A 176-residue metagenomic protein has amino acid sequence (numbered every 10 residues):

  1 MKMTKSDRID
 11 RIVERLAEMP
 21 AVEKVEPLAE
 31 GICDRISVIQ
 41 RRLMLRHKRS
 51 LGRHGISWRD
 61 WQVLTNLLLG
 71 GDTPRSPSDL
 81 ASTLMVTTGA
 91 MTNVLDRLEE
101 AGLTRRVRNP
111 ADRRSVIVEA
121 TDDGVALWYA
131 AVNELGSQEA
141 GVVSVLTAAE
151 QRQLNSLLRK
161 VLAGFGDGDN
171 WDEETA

Functional and structural regions predicted by a protein language model:
M1-H54: N-terminal leader segment of winged-helix/HTH proteins
M1-K24, A149-R152, S156-A176: C-terminal regulatory/oligomerization modules of transcriptional regulators
M19, S50, G70, Q138-V145: Alpha-helix C-capping/helix-to-loop hinge sites
P27, S37, R41-T87, D169-A176: N-terminal helix-turn-helix DNA-binding core of bacterial DNA-binding proteins
G31-V38, Q62, Q153-S156, K160: Amphipathic alpha-helical interaction segments
L43, L84, L127-L146, V161-D172: Alpha-helical linker/hinge and terminal dimerization helices associated with HTH transcriptional regulators
D96-S156: Charged, amphipathic alpha-helical coiled-coil/dimerization segments
